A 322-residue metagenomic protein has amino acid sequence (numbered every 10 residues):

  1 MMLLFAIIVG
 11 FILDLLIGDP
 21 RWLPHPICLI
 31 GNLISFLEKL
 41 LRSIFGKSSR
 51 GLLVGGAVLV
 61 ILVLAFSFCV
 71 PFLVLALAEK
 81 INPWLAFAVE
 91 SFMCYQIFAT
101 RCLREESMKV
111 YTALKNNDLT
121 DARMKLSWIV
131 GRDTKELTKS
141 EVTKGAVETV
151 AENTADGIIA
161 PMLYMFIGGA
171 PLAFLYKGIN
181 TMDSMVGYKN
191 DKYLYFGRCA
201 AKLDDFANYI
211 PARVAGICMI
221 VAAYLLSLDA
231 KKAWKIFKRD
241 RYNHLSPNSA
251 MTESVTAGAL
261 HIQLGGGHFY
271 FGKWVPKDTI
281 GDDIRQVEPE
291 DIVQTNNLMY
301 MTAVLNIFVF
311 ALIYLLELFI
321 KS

Functional and structural regions predicted by a protein language model:
M1-L175, I179, G187-S322: Hydrophobic alpha-helical transmembrane segments
